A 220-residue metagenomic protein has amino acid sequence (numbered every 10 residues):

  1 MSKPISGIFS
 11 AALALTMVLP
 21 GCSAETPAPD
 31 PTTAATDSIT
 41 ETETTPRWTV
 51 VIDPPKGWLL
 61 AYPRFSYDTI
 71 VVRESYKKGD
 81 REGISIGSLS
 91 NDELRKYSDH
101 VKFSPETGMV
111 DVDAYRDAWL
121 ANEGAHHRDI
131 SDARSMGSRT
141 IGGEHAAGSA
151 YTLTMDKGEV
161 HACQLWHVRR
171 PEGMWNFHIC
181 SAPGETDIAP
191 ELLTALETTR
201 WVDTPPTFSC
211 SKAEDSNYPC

Functional and structural regions predicted by a protein language model:
M1-A11: Bacterial N-terminal signal peptides that target proteins for export
V18-G21: C-terminal motif of bacterial Sec signal peptides marking the signal peptidase cleavage site
S23-E25: Bacterial signal peptide processing site
D30-V71: N-terminal "mature-domain start" segment
P54, D111, Y115-W119, I188-A195: Stable alpha-helical elements in mature extracytoplasmic
R64-S75, P206-K212: Short acidic, Gly/Pro-enriched loop/turn segments at secondary-structure junctions
Y67-C163, H167-R169, M174: Conserved polar/disulfide-associated segments of primarily extracytoplasmic proteins
R139-P219: Short, well-structured beta-strand
